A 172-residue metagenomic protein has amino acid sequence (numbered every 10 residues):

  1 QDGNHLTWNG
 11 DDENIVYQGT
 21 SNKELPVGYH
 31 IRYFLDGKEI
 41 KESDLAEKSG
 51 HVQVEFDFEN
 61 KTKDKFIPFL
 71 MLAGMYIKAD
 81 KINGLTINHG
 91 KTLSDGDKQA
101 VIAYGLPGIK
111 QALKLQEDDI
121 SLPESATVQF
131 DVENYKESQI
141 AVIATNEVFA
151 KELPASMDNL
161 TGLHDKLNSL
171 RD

Functional and structural regions predicted by a protein language model:
Q1-D172: Cytosol-facing boundaries of transmembrane alpha helices in integral membrane proteins
